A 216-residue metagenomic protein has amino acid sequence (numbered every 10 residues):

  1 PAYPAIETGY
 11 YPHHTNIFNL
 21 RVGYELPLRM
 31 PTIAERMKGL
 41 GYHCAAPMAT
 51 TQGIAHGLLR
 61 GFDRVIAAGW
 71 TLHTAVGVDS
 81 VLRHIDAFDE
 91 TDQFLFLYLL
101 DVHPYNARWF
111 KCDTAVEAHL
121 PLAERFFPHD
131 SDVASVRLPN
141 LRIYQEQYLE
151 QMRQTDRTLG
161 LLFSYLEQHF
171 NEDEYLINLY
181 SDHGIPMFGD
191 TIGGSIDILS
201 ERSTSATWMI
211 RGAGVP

Functional and structural regions predicted by a protein language model:
P1-P216: Catalytic domains that recognize anionic headgroups
